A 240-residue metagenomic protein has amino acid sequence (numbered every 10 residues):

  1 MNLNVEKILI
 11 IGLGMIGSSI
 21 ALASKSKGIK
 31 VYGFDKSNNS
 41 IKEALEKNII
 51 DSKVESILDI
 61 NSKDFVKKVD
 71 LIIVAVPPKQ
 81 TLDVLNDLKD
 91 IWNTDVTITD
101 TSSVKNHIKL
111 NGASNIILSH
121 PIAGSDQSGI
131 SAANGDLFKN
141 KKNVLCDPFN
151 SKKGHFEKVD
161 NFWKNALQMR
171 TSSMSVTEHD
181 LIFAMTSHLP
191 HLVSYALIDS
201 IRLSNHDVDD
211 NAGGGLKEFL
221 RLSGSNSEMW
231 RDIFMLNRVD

Functional and structural regions predicted by a protein language model:
M1-D64: NAD(P)+-binding Rossmann beta1-loop-alpha1 motif at the extreme N-terminus of oxidoreductases
K7, K30, N115, K142 (+1 more regions): Residues at the starts of beta-strands that form the adenosine-phosphate
K36-S37, V76-P77, T101: Short beta->alpha hinge that forms the Motif I/post-I loop of the SAM-binding pocket
V69: An anion/phosphate-binding loop that grips the pyrophosphate of nucleotide cofactors and donors
I72-I73, T99: N-terminal Rossmann-like NAD(P) cofactor-binding module of classical short-chain dehydrogenase/reductase
Q80-A132: Rossmann-like NAD(P)(H) cofactor-binding subdomain of soluble oxidoreductases
G135-L222: Internal alpha-helical scaffold of NAD(P)-dependent oxidoreductase catalytic cores
